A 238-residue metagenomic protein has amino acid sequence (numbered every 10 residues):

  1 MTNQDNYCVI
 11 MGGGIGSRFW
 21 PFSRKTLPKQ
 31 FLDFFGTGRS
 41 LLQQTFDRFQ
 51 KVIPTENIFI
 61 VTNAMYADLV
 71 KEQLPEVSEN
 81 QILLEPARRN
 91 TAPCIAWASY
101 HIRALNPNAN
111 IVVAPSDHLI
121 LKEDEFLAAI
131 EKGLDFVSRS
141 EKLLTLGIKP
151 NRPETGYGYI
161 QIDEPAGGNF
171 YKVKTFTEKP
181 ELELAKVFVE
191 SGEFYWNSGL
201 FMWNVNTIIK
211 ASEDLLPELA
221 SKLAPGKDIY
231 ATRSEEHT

Functional and structural regions predicted by a protein language model:
M1-I10, R18-K25, G36-P115, L121-L127 (+1 more regions): Conserved N-terminal catalytic core of the sugar/cofactor nucleotidyltransferase
M1-Q4, M11, K51-V52, A104-N106 (+5 more regions): Solvent-exposed alpha-helices and their adjacent loops that cap or buttress functional pockets in soluble metabolic
I10-G12, V61, V112-P115, T145-K149 (+2 more regions): Short beta-strand segments
L119-E123, R152-Y157, L184-A185, I209-K210: Short, well-ordered, mixed-charge alpha-helical segments that flank or form enzyme active sites
K122-E154: Conserved donor-nucleotide/metal-binding helix-loop-beta segment in metal-dependent transferases, i.e., the alpha-helix
Y159-E236: Catalytic core of tubulin tyrosine ligase-like
